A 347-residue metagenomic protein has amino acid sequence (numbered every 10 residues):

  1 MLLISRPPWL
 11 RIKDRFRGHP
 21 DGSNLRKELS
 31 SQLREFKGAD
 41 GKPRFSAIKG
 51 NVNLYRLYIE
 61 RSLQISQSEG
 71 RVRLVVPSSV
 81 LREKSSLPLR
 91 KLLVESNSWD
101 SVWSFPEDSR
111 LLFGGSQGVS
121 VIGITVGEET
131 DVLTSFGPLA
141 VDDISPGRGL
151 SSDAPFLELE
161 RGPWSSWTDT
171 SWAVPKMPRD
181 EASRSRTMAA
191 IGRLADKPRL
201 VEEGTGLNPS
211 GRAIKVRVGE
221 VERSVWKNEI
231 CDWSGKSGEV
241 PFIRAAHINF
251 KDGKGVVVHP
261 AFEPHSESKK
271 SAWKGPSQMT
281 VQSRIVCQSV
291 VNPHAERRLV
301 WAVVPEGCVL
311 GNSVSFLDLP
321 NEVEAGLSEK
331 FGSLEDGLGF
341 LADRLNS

Functional and structural regions predicted by a protein language model:
M1-K227, N312-V314, V323, L327-E329: Signature of N6-adenine DNA methyltransferases within the class I
V52, R56, L63-S66, D108-L111 (+2 more regions): Polybasic, glycine- and aromatic-enriched phosphate-binding surface used to engage nucleic acids
